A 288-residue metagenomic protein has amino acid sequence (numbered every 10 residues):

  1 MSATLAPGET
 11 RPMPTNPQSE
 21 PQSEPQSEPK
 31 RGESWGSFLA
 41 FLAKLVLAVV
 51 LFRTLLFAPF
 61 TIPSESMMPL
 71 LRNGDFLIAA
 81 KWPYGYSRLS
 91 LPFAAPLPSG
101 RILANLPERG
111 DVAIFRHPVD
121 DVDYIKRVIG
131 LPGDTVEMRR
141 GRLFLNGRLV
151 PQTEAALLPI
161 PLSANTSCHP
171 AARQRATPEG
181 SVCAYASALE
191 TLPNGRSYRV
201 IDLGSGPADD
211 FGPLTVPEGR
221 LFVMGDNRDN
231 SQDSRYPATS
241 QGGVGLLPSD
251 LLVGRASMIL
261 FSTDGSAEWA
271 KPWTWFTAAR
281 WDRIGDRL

Functional and structural regions predicted by a protein language model:
S2-Q22, Q26-G36, L51, L56-T61 (+1 more regions): Soluble "head" domains of membrane/secretory-pathway proteins
W35-V46: Alpha-helical transmembrane segments
